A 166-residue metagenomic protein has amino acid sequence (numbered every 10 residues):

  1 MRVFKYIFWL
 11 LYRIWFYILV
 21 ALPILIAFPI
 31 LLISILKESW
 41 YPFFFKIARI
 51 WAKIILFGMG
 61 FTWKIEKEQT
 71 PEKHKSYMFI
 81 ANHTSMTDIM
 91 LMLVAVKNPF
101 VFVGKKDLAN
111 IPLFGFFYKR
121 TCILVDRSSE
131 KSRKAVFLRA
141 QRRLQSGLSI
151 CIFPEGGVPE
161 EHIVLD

Functional and structural regions predicted by a protein language model:
R2-K64, F116-R120: A transmembrane-helix-recognition feature enriched in membrane-embedded lipid enzymes and envelope glyco-/phospholipid
G58-D166: Soluble catalytic domains of membrane acyltransferases
